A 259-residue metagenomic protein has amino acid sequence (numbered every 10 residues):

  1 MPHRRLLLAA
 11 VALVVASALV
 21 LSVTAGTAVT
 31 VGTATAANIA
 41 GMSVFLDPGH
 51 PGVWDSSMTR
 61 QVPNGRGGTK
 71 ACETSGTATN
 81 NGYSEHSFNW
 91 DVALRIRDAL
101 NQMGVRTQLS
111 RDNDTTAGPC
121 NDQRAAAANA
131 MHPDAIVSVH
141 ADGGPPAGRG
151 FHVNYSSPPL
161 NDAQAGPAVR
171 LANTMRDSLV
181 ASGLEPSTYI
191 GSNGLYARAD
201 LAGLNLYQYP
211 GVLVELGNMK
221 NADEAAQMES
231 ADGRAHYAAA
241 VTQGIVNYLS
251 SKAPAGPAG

Functional and structural regions predicted by a protein language model:
P2-V31: Secretory targeting and sorting signals
A16-S17, T59, H152, Q227: Hydrophobic alpha-helical membrane context
T24, T30, G65-R66, T74 (+3 more regions): Intrinsically disordered, low-complexity segments enriched in small/polar residues
V29-M42: Low-complexity, acidic Ser/Thr/Pro-rich repeat tracts that form intrinsically disordered stalk/linker regions of very
N38, Y83-G259: Active-site-proximal helix/loop segments of hydrolytic enzymes
A40-P48, S56, V62-T69, A135 (+2 more regions): Short coil-to-beta-strand
P48-V92: Active-site-proximal loop motif in hydrolases
